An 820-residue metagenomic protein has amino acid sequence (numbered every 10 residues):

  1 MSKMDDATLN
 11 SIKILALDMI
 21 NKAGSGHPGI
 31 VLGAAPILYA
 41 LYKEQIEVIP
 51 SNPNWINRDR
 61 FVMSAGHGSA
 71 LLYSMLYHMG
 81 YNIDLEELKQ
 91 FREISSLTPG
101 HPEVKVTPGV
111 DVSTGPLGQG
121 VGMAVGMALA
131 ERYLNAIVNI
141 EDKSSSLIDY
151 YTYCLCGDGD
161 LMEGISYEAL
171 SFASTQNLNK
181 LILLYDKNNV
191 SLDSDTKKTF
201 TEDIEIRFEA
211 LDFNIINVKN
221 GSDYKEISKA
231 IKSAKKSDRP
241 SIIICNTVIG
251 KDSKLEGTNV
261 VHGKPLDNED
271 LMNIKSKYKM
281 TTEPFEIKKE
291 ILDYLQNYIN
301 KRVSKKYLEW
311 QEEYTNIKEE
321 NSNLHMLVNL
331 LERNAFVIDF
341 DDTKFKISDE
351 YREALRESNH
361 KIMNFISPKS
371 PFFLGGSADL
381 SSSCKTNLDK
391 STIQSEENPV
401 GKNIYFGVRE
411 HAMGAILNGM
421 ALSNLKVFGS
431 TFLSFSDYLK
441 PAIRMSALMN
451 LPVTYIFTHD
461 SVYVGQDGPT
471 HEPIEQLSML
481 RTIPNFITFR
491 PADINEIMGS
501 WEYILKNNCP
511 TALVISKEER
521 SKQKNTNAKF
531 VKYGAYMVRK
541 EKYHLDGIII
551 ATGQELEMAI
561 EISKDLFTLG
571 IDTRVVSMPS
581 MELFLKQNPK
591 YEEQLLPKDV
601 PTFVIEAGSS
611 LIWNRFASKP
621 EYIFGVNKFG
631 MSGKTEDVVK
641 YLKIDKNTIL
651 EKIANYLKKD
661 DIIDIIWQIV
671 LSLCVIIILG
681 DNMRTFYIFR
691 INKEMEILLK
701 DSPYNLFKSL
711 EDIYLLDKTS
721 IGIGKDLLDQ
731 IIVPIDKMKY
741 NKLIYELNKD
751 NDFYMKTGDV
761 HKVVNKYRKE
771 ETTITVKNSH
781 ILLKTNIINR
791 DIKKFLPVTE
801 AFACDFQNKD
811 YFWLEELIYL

Functional and structural regions predicted by a protein language model:
S2, M19-P28, I56-S64, T107-G118 (+2 more regions): A short glycine/serine-rich beta->alpha loop
L9-S25, Y185-N188: N-terminal capping segment at the start of a domain
G33-T175, N387-L388, M420: Cofactor-binding active-site loop characterized by glycine-rich and histidine/acidic residues
Y81-Q90, N177-L183, A210, A447-D460 (+1 more regions): A glycine-rich helix N-cap at a beta->alpha junction
E93-K105, M123, L129, Y133-D149 (+3 more regions): Thiamine diphosphate
V248-D252, G257-E332: Terminal amphipathic helices with adjacent charged low-complexity linkers/tails
Y314-L451, F530-Y536, G553, F567: Non-catalytic terminal/interface segments that mediate subunit docking, oligomerization, and allosteric communication
M683-H780, K784-L820: Acidic (Asp/Glu-rich) sequence patches and key acidic residues that form negatively charged surfaces used
